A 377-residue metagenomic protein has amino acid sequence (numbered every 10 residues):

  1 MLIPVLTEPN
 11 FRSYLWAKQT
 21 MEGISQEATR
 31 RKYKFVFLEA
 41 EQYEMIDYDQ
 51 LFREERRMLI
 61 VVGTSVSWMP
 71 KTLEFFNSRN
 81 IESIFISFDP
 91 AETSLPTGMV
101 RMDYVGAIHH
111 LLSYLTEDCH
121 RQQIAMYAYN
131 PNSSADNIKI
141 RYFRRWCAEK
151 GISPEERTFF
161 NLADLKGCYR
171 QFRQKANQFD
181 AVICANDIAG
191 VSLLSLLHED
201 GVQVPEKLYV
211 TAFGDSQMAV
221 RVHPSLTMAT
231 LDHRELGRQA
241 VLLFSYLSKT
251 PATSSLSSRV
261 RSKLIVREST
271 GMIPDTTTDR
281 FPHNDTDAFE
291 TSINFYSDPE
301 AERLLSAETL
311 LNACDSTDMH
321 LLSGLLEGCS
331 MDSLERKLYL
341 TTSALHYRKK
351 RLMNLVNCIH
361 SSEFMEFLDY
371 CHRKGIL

Functional and structural regions predicted by a protein language model:
M1-Q50, K349: Amphipathic helical "hinge" segments at domain boundaries
V66-G106, G214-L226: Flexible loop/hinge segments that line or gate small-molecule binding clefts
T97, R173-C184, I188-D275: Flexible loop/turn connectors
G98-M126, L165-R170, G190, L231-K249: Hydrophobic alpha-helical segments within soluble ligand-binding/sensing domains
H109-K150, L256-M272: An alpha-beta-alpha
P131, K150, R234-L305, H372-L377: Hinge/cleft segment of the Venus flytrap/periplasmic-binding protein
P299-A344, H372-K374: Helix-turn-helix DNA-binding segment
Y347-L377: Basic, Lys/Arg-enriched C-terminal extension of HTH/homeodomain DNA-binding domains
